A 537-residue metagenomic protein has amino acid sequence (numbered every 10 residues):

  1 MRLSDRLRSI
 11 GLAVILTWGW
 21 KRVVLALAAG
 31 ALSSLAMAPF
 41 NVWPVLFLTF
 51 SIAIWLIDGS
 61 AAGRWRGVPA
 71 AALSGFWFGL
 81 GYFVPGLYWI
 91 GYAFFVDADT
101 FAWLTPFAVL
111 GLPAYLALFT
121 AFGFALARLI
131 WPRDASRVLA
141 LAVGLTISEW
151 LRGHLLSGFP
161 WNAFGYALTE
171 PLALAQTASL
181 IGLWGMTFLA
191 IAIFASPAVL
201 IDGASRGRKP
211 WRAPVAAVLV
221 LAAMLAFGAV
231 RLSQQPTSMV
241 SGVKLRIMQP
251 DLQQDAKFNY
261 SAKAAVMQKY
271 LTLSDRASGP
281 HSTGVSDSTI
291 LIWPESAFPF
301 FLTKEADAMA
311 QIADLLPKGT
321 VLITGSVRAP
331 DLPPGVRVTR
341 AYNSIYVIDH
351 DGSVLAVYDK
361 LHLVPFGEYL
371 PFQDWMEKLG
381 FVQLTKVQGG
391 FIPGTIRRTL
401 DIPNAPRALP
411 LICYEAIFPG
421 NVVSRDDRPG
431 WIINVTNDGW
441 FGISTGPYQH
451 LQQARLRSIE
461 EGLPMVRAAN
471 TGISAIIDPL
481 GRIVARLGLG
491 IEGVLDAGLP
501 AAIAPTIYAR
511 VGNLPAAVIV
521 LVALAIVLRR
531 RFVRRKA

Functional and structural regions predicted by a protein language model:
R2-Q234, Q268, I443-S444, A454-R457 (+3 more regions): Membrane-embedded alpha-helical bundles of multi-pass enzymes that act on lipidic or dolichyl-linked glycan substrates
M37-I52, Y82-W89, Q249-D251, V285-F300 (+2 more regions): Short, conserved active-site loops that position catalytic residues or coordinate cofactors/metal ions across diverse
T105-G111, L252-Y260, V382-L384: Short glycine/proline- and acidic residue-enriched helix-loop micro-motifs that form flexible lids or anion-recognition
L118, L189, A262-K269, K304 (+2 more regions): Soluble or luminal CAZymes and related metallo-dependent hydrolases
L145, W150, L183, L252 (+3 more regions): Short acidic/polar capping segments at secondary-structure boundaries
E170-Q176, V220-L291, T303-A313: Membrane-interface segments at or immediately adjacent to transmembrane helices that form the boundary between
L200, A277-H281, L315-L316, R425: Hydrophobic helix-cap positions at the C-terminus of alpha-helices in RecA-like/P-loop ATPase nucleotide-binding cores
D287-A537: Solvent-exposed soluble domains appended to multi-pass membrane proteins
